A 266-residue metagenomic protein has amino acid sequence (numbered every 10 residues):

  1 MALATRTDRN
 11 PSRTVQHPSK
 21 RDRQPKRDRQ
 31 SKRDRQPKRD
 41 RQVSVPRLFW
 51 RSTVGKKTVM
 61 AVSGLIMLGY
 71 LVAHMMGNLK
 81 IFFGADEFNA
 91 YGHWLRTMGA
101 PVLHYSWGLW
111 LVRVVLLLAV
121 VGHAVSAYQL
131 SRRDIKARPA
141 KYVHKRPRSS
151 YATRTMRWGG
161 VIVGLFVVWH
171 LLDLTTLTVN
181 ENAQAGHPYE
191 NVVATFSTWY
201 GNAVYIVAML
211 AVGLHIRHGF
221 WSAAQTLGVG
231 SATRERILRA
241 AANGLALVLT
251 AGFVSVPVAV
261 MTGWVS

Functional and structural regions predicted by a protein language model:
A2-S266: Membrane-embedded alpha-helical bundles that constitute the cytochrome b-like, heme-associated redox core of multi-pass
